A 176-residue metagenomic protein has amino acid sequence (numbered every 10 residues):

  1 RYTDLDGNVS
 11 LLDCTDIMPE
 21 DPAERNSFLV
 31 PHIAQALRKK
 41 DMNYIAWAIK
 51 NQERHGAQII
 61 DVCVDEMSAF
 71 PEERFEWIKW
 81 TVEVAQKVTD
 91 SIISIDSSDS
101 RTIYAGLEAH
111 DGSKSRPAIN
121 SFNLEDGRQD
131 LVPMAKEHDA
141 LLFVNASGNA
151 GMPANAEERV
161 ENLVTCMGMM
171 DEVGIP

Functional and structural regions predicted by a protein language model:
R1-P176: Domain-level signal for soluble alpha/beta catalytic cores
